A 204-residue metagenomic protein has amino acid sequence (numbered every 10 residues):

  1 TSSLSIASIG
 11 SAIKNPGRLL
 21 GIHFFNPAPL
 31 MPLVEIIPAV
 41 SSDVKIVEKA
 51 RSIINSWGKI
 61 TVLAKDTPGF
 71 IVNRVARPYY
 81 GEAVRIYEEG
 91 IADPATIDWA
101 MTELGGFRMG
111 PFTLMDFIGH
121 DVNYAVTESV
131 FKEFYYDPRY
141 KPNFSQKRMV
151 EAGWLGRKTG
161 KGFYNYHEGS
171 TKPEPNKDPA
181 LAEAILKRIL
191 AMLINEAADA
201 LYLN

Functional and structural regions predicted by a protein language model:
T1-L203: N-terminal glycine-rich phosphate-binding loop for ADP-containing cofactors
